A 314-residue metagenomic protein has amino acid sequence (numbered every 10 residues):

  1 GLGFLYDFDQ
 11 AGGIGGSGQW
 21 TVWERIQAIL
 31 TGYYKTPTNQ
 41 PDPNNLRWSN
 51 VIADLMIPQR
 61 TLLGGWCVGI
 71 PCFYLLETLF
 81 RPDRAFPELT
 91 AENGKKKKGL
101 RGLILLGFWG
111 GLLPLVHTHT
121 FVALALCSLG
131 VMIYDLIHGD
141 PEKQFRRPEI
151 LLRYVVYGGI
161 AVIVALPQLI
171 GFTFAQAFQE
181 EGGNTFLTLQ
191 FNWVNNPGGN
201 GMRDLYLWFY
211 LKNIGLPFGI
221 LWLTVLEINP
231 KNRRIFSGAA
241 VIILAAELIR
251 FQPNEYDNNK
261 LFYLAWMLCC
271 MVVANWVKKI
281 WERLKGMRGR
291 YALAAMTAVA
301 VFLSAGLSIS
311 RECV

Functional and structural regions predicted by a protein language model:
G1-L55, I170-G183: Aromatic-rich transmembrane-lumenal/periplasmic boundary elements in polytopic membrane proteins
I29-N39, Y134-P230, K260: Transmembrane-lumen/periplasm boundary regions of multi-pass, lipid-linked membrane glycan transferases
G32-M56, R60-E92, C269-V272: Specific aromatic-rich, kink-prone transmembrane helix
A53-L55, E92-K95, G102-T118, L129: Membrane-interface alpha helices of multi-pass inner-membrane proteins
L62, V122-C127, N254-K285: Hydrophobic/aromatic-rich transmembrane helices and adjacent perimembrane loops
V68-P82, C127-M132, D140, K212-R233 (+1 more regions): Hydrophobic, aromatic-rich transmembrane alpha-helices and their immediate juxtamembrane boundary segments
L79-G102, I137-V156, I220-A240, R283-Y291: Membrane-interface helix-loop-helix junctions at transmembrane boundaries of multi-pass membrane enzymes, predominantly
I150-V164, K279-I309: Signature aromatic-anchored transmembrane alpha helix within multi-pass, membrane-resident enzymes that catalyze glycan
